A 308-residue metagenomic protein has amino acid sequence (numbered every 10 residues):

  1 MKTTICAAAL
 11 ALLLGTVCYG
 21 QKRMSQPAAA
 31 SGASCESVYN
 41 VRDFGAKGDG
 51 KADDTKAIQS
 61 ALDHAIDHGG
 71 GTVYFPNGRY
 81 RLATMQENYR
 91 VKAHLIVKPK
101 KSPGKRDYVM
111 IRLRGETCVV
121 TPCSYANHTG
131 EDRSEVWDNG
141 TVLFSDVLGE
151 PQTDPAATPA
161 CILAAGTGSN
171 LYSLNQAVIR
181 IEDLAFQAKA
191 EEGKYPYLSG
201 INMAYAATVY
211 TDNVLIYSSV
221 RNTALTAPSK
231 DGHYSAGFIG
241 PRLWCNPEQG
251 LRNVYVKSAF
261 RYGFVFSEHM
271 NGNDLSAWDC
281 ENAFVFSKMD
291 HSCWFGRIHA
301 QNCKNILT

Functional and structural regions predicted by a protein language model:
M1-C6: Bacterial N-terminal signal peptides that target proteins for export
A7-T16: Bacterial N-terminal signal peptides
Q21-S60, R79: Right-handed parallel beta-helix/beta-solenoid
V38, G70-T72, N77-R79, N88 (+14 more regions): Detector for repetitive beta-architecture
G45, T55, Q59-E135, G140-G149 (+1 more regions): N-terminal extracellular ligand-recognition/capping segment immediately after the signal peptide
F75, L82, V97, G115 (+13 more regions): Extracellular beta-strand solenoids
W137, G168-D279: Right-handed parallel beta-helix
P155-G168, I181: Surface-exposed, low-hydrophobicity beta-strand/loop segments enriched in small/polar/acidic residues
